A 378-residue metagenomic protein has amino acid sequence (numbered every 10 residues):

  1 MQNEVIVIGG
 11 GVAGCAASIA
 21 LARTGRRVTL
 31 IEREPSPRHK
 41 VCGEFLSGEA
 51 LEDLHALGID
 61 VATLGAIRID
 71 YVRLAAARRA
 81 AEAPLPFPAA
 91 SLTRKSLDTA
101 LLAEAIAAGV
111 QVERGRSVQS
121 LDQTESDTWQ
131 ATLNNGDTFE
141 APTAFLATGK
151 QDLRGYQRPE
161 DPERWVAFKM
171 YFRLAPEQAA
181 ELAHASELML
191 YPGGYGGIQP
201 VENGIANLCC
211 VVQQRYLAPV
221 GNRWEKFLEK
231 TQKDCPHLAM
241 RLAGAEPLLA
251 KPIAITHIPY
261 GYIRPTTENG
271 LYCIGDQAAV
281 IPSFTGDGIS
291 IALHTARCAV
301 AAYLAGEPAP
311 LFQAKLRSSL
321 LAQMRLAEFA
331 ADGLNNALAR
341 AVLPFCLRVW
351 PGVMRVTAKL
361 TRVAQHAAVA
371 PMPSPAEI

Functional and structural regions predicted by a protein language model:
M1-A13: Beta1/beta-strand and adjacent pyrophosphate-binding region of the FAD-binding site in flavoprotein oxidoreductases
I8, A22-C42: Glycine-rich FAD pyrophosphate-binding loop
P35-H55, I69: Conserved N-terminal glycine-rich FAD pyrophosphate-binding loop of Rossmann-like flavoproteins
L51-L102: A conserved beta-strand/loop capping segment in the N-terminal third of enzymes that catalyze redox or closely related
L54, I289-G306, F312: An active-site-proximal "capping" alpha-helix that borders the catalytic cofactor pocket
E104-L238: Predominantly flavin-linked oxidoreductase catalytic cores and closely associated redox partners
Y216-I291, T295-A299: FAD/FMN-dependent oxidoreductases across multiple families
A301-I378: C-terminal helical "tail/cap" subdomain of flavin- and related membrane-associated enzymes
